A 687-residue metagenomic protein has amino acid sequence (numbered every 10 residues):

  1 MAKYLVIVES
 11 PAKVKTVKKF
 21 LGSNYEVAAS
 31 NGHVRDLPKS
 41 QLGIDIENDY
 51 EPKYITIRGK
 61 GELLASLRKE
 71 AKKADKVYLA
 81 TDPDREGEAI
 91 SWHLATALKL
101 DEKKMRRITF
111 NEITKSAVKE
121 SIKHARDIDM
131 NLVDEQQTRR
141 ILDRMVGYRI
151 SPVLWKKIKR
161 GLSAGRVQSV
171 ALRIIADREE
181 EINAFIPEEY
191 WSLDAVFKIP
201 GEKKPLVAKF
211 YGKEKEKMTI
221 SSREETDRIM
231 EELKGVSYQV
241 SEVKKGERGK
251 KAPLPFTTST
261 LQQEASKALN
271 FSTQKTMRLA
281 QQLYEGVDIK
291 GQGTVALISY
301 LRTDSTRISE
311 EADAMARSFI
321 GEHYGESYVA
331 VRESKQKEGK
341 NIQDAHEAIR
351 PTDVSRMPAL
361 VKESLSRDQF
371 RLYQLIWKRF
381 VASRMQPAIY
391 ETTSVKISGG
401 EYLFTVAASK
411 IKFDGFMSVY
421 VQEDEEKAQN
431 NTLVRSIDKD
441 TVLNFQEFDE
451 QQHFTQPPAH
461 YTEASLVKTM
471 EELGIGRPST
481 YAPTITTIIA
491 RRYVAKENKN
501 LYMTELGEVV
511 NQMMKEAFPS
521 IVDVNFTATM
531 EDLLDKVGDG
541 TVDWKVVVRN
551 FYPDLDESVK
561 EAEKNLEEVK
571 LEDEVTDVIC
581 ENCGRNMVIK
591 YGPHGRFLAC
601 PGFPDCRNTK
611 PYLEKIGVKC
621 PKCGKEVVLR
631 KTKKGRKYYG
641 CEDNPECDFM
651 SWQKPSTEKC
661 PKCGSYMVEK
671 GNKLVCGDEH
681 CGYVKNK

Functional and structural regions predicted by a protein language model:
M1-T138, G212, I220-R223, D227: Intrinsically disordered, low-complexity regulatory segments
A2-L5, T16, Y25, S151 (+4 more regions): Basic, low-complexity terminal or inter-domain segments flanking catalytic cores
T16-F20, S66, A89-A97, A117-S121 (+9 more regions): Alpha-helical scaffold elements adjacent to nucleotide-binding pockets in ATP/GTP-utilizing enzyme cores
D82-P83, K159-S163, K245-L254, E264-S272 (+1 more regions): Conserved short loop/turn motifs at secondary-structure junctions
I113-A195, G246: C-terminal or mid-to-C-terminal helical accessory/interaction module adjacent to the motor/catalytic core
R139-R149, F197-I199, R248-T260, R278-Q292 (+3 more regions): Core structural elements
K215-L254, T441: Metal- or metallocofactor-binding catalytic centers and their adjacent structured scaffolds across diverse enzyme
V240-V243, K251-A265, Q292-L301, P457-T469: Short acidic, hydrophobic short linear motifs in intrinsically disordered regions
